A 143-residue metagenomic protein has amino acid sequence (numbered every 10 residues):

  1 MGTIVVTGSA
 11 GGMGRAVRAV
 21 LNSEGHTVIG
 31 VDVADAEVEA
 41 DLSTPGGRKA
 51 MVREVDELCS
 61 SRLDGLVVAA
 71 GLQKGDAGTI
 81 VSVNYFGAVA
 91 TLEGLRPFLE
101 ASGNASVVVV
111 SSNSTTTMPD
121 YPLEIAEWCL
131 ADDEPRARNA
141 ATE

Functional and structural regions predicted by a protein language model:
M1-I29: Canonical Rossmann dinucleotide-binding motif of NAD(H)/NADP(H)-dependent dehydrogenases/reductases, specifically
T3-V6, R62, L66-V67, V107: Conserved hydrophobic beta-strands of the Rossmann-like cofactor-binding core in SDR/related NAD(P)H-dependent
V33-A50: Rossmann-fold cofactor-recognition segment
S43, T79-G87: Glycine-rich NAD(P)-binding loop of the Rossmann-fold in SDR/ketoreductase-type enzymes
G46-S61: Conserved amphipathic alpha-helix within the SDR
M51, T91-L95, L99: Hydrophobic positions on the long internal alpha-helix of Rossmann-like NAD(P)-dependent oxidoreductase domains
V67-G75, V83: Conserved NAD(P)H cofactor-binding loop of Rossmann-fold oxidoreductase domains
L72-K74, G78, P97-E143: Catalytic loop of short-chain dehydrogenase/reductase
